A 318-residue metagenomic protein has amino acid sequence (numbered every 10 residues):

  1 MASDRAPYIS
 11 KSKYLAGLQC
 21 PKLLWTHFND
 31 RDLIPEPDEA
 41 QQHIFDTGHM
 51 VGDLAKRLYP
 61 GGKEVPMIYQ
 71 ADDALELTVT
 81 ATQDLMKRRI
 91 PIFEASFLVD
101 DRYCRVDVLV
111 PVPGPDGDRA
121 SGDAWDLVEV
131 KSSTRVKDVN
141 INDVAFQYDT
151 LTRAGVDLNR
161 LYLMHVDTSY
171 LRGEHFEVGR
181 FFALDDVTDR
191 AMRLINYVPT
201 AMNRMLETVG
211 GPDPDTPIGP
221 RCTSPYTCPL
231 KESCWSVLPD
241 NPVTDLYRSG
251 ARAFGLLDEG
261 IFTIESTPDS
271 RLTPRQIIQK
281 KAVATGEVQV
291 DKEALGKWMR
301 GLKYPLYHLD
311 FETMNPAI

Functional and structural regions predicted by a protein language model:
M1-A120, R248-Q289: Metal-dependent nuclease catalytic cores that hydrolyze phosphodiester bonds in DNA/RNA, characterized by
L33-P35, R135-V136, Y170-L171, I264-E265 (+1 more regions): Flexible loop/turn segments at secondary-structure boundaries
E94-S96, R105-P111, A120-V136, D143 (+1 more regions): Active-site ExK catalytic segment of metal-dependent nucleases
L98, P113, V130-R135, L163-S169 (+2 more regions): An acidic- and aromatic-residue-enriched active-site/binding cleft used to recognize and process polar
R135-D138, T150-K231: Metal-dependent nuclease catalytic regions and adjoining charged, substrate-binding loops involved in nucleic-acid end
N142-T150: Short amphipathic alpha-helical face segments that pack within enzyme cores and frequently flank/anchor catalytic
P229-R248: Extended, structured, electrostatic nucleic-acid-contact surfaces
E287-I318: Flexible, glycine/threonine-enriched loop-and-boundary segments that flank and lead into catalytic domains of large
